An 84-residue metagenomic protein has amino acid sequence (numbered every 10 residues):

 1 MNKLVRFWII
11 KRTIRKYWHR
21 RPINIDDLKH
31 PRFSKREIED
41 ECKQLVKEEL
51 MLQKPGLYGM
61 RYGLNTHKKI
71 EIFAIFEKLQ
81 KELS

Functional and structural regions predicted by a protein language model:
M1-R12: Short alpha-helical segments that sit at the start of domains
R12-W18: Short helix-to-turn junction characteristic of helix-turn-helix DNA-binding domains, especially the helix
W18-R32: Short acidic, hydrophobic short linear motifs in intrinsically disordered regions
P31-E48: Short amphipathic alpha-helical interaction segments
V46-G56: A short, conserved structural fragment
Y58-N65: Minor-groove-contacting beta-hairpin "wing" of winged helix-turn-helix DNA-binding domains
H67-S84: Short, amphipathic alpha-helical interaction segments positioned at domain boundaries
